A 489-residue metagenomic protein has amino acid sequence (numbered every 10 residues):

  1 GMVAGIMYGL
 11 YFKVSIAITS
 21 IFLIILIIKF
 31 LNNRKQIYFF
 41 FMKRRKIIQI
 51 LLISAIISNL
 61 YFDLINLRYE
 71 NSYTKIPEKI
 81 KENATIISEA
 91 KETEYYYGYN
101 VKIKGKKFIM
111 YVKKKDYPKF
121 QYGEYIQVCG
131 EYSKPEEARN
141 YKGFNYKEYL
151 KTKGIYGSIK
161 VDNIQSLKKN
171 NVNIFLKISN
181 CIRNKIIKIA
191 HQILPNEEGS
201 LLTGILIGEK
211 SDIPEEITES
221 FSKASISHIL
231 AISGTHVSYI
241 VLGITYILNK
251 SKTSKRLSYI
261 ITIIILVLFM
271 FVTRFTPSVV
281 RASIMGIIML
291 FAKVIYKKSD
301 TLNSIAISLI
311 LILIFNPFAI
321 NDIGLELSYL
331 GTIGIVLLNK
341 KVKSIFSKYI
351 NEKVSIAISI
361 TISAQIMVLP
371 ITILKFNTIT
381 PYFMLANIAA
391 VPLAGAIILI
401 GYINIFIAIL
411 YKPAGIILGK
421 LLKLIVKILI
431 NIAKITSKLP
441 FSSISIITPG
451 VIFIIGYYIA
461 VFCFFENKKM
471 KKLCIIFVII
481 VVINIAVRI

Functional and structural regions predicted by a protein language model:
G1-Y73, F462-K469, L473: N-terminal leader/targeting segments
M2, F275-Y458, C463-K468: Internal transmembrane alpha-helical bundles of multi-pass membrane proteins
S20, L31-Y38, R45-Q49, S347 (+1 more regions): Glycine- and aromatic-enriched alpha-helical transmembrane segments of multi-pass membrane proteins
P77-E92: Structural detector for short beta-strands of small beta-barrel domains
K91-N100: Short aromatic-glycine-enriched beta-strand elements
G105-K119: Beta-strand/loop nucleic-acid-binding surfaces
K115-C129: Short nucleic-acid-contacting surface segments enriched for D/E, G, S/T with interspersed K/R
G154-M285, L290-F291, I366: Aromatic-rich juxtamembrane segments at the membrane interface
